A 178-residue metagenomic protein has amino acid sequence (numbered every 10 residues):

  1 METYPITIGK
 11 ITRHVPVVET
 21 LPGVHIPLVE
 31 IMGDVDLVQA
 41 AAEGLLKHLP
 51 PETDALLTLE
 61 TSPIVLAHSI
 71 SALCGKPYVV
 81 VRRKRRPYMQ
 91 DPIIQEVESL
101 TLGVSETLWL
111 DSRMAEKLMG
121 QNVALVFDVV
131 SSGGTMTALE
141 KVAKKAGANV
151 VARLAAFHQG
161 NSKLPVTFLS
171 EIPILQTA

Functional and structural regions predicted by a protein language model:
M1-T53: Active-site-facing substrate-recognition patch
P5, T137-A178: PRPP-dependent phosphoribosyltransferase catalytic core
T53-E60: Short glycine-rich phosphate-binding loop at a beta-alpha junction
D54, Q121, V151: Conserved acidic residues
E60-V65, S132: Gly/Ser/Thr-rich loops at beta-strand to alpha-helix junctions that form or flank small-molecule/cofactor-binding
T61, R83-R85, A156-Q159: Short, ordered loop/turn segments at secondary-structure junctions
V65-C74, E140: Short Gly/Thr/Asp-enriched flexible loops that form oxyanion-binding sites at enzyme active sites
K76-V123: Short, glycine/charge-rich flexible loops or terminal/linker lids adjacent to PRPP-binding catalytic cores
